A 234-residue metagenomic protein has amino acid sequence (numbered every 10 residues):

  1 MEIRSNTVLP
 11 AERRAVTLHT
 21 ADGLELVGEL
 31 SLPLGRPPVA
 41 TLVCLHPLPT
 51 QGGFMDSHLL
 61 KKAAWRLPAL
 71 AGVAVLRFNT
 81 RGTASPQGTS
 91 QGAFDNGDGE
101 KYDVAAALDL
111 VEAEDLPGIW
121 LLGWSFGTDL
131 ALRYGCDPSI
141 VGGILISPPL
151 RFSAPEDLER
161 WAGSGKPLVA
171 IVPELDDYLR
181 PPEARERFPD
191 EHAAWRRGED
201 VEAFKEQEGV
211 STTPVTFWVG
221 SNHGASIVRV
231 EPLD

Functional and structural regions predicted by a protein language model:
M1-R36: N-terminal cap/lid segment of alpha/beta-hydrolase-fold proteins
L24-L34, P38-L116: Serine-hydrolase catalytic machinery in alpha/beta-hydrolase-like enzymes
G123-A131: Gly/Ala-rich beta-loop-alpha elbow adjacent to hydrolase catalytic centers
S139-R151: A conserved short beta-strand
R151-F152, E174-L179: Acidic catalytic loop of the alpha/beta-hydrolase fold
E156-L158, L179-H192, D200-E208: Short alpha-helix in the alpha/beta-hydrolase fold that links the catalytic acid
S164-G165, V169-V172: Short beta-strand/loop motif that positions the catalytic acidic residue of the alpha/beta-hydrolase fold
E202-E208, S221-L233: Catalytic histidine-centered segment of alpha/beta-hydrolase-like enzymes
